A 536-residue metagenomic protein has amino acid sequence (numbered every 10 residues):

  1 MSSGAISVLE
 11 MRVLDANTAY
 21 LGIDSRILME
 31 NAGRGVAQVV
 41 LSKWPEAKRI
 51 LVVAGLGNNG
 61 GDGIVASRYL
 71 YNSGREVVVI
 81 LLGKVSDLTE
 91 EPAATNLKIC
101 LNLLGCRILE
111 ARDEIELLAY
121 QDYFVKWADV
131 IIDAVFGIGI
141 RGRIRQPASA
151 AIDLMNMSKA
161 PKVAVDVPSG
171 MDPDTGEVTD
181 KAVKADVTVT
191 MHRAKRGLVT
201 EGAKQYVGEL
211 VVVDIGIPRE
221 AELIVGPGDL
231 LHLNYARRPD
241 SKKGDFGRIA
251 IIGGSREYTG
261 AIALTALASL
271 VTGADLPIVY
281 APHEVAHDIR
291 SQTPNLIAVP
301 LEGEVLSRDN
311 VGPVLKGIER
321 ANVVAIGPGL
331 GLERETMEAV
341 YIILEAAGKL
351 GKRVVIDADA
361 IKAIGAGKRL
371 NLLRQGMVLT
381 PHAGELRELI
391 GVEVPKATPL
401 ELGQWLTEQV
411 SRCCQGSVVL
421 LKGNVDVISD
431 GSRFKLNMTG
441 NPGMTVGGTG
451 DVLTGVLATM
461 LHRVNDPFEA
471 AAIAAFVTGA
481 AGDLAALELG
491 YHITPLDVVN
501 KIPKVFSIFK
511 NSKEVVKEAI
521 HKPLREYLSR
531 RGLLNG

Functional and structural regions predicted by a protein language model:
M1-G83, T89-E90, A94, L198-R353 (+4 more regions): Small-residue (G/A/S/T)-rich helix-start motifs and N-terminal tracts that mark the onset
V65-A128: Gly/Ser-rich phosphate-binding catalytic loop and adjacent alpha/beta segment that cradle a phosphoryl group at enzyme
L104-C106, M157-A160, V410-S417: A structural motif corresponding to the C-terminal end of an alpha-helix and its immediate exit/capping segment
D113-L117, S169-P173, R196, A360-A363 (+1 more regions): Short acidic loop-to-helix transition motifs that present clustered carboxylates
L117-L118, V125-R143, V324-G329, D426: Glycine-rich phosphate-binding loop
V125-D129, M155, A182, I318-E319 (+1 more regions): A short, aliphatic-rich alpha-helical micro-motif
D129-V130, V135-I224: Internal gly/pro-rich beta-alpha loop/helix module that stabilizes soluble enzyme cofactors or their anionic handles
